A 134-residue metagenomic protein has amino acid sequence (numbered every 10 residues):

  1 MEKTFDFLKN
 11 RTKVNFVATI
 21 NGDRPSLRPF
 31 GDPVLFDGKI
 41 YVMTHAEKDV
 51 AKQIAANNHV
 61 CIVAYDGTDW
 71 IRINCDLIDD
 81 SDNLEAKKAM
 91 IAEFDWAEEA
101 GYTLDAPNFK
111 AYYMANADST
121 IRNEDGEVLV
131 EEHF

Functional and structural regions predicted by a protein language model:
M1-F16: Extreme N-terminal tail/first-helix region
M1-K3, T44-K48, D95-E98: Charged, amphipathic alpha-helical segments
T12-A46, I54, V60-A64, R72-N74: Short beta-strand segments
M43, K52-A55, G101-L104: Short histidine-centered beta-strand/loop micro-motifs that create catalytic or ligand/metal-coordination sites
V50, D69, A86: Short phosphate-engaging motifs
K52-V60, A92-W96: Short, intrinsically disordered, mixed-charge
R72-F134: Charged, gly/pro-rich active-site loop segments
